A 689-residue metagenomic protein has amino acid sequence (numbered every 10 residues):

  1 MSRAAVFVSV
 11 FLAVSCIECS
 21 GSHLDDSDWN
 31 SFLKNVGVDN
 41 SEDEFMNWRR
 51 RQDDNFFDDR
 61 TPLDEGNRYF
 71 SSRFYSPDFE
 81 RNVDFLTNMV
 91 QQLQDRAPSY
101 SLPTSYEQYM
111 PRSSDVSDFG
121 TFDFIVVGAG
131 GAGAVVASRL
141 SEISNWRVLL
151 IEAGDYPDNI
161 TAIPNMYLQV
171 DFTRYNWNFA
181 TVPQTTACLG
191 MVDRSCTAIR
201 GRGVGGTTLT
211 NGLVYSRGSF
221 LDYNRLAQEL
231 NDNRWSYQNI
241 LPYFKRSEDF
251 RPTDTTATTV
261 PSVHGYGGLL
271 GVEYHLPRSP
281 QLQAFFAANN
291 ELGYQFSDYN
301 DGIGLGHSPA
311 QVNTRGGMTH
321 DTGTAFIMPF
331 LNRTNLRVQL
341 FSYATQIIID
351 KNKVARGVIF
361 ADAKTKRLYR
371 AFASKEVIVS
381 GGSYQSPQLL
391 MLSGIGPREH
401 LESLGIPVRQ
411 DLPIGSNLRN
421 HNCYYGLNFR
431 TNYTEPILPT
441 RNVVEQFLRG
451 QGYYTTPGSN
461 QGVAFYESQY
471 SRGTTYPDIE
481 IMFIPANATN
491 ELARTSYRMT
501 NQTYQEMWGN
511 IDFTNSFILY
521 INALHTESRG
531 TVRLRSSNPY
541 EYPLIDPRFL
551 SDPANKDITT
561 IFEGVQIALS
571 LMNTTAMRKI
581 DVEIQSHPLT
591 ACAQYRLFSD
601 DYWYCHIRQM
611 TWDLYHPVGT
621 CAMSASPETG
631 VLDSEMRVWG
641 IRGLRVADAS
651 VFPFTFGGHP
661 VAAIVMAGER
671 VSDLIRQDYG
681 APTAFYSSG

Functional and structural regions predicted by a protein language model:
S2-V10, V14-G689: N-terminal redox-cofactor-binding region of secreted/periplasmic oxidoreductases
